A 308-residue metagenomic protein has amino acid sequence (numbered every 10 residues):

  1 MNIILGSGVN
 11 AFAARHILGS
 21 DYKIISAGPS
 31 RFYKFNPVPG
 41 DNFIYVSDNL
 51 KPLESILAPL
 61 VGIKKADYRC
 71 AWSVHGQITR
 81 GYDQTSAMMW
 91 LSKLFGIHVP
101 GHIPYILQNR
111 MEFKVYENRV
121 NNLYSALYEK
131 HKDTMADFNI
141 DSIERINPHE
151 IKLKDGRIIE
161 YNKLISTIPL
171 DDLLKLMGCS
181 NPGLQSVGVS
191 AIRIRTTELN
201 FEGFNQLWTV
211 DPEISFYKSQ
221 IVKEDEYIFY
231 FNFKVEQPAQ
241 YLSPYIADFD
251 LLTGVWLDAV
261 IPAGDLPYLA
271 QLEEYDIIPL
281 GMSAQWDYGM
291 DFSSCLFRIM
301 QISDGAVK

Functional and structural regions predicted by a protein language model:
M1-N10: Beta1/beta-strand and adjacent pyrophosphate-binding region of the FAD-binding site in flavoprotein oxidoreductases
L5, I17-P37: Glycine-rich FAD pyrophosphate-binding loop
V9, A13, I17, P52 (+1 more regions): Short amphipathic alpha-helical face segments that pack within enzyme cores and frequently flank/anchor catalytic
N10, S30, D171: Conserved Rossmann-like nucleotide-cofactor binding loop
S30-H102: Dinucleotide-binding Rossmann-like beta1-alpha1 core, especially the glycine-rich loop that anchors the ADP
G101-K163, T167-L174: Helical element adjacent to the flavin cofactor pocket in flavoenzyme catalytic cores
D155-L272: Mid-domain catalytic core of redox enzymes that form a hydrophobic substrate pocket/lid adjacent to a catalytic redox
W256-K308: C-terminal catalytic lobe of FAD-dependent flavoproteins
